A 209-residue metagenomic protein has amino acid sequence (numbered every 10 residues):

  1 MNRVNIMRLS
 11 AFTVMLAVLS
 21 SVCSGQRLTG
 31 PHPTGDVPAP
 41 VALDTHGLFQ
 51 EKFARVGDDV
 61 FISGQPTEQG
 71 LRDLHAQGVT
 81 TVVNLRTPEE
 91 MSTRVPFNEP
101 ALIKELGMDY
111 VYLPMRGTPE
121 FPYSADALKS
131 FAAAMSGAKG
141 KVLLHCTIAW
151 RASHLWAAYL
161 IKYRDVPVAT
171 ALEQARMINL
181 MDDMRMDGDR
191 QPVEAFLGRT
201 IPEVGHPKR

Functional and structural regions predicted by a protein language model:
N2-A11: Bacterial N-terminal signal peptides that target proteins for export
R3, S21-V22: Coiled-coil-like amphipathic alpha-helices with heptad-repeat character
S10-S21: Bacterial N-terminal signal peptides
C23-V142, A157-R209: Cys-dependent protein tyrosine phosphatase-like superfamily
L143-L155: A phosphate-binding catalytic loop at a beta-strand-loop-alpha-helix junction that coordinates phosphoryl groups
